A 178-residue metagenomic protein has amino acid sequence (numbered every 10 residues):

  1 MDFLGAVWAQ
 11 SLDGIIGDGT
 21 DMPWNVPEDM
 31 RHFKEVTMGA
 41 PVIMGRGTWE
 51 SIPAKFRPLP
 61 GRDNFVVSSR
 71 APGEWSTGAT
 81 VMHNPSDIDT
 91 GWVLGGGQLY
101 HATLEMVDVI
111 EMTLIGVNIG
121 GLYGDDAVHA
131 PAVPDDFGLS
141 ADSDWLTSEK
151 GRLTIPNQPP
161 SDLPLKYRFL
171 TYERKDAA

Functional and structural regions predicted by a protein language model:
M1-A178: Enzymes that bind and transform nitrogen-containing heteroaromatic metabolites
